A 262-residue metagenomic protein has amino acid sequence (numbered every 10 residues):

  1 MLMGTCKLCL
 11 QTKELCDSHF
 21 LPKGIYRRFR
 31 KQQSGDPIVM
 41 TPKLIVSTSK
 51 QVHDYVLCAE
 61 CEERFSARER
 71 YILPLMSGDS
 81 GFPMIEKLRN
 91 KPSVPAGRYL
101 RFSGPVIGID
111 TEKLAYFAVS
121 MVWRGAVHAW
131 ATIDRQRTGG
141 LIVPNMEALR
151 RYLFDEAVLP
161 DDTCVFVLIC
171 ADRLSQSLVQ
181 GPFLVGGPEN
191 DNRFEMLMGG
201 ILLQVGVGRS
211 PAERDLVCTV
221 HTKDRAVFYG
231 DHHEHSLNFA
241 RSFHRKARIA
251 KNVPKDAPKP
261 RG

Functional and structural regions predicted by a protein language model:
M1-M3, L21-R30, W123-G140: Short N-terminal signal/transit or membrane-insertion segments and the immediately adjacent low-complexity/disordered
M1-Y71: An N-terminal structural lobe/cap that precedes and organizes the functional/catalytic core across diverse proteins
L2, T41-L44, R101-P105, V179-F183 (+1 more regions): Short alpha-helical segments and helix-capping/turn motifs at coil-helix boundaries
C6-C9, F20, A118, M196 (+1 more regions): Generic structural hydrophobic/aromatic packing signal, biased to beta-strands
Y26, I72, S80, L88 (+3 more regions): Generic hydrophobic, helix-prone segments enriched in Leu/Val/Ile
T41-P42, F82-I85, F228-H232: Glycine-rich loops and low-complexity Gly/Arg-rich segments that provide flexible linkers or classic glycine-based
I45-A129: Catalytic cores of phosphodiester-bond-cleaving enzymes
V127-G262: C-terminal, charged low-complexity interaction regions
